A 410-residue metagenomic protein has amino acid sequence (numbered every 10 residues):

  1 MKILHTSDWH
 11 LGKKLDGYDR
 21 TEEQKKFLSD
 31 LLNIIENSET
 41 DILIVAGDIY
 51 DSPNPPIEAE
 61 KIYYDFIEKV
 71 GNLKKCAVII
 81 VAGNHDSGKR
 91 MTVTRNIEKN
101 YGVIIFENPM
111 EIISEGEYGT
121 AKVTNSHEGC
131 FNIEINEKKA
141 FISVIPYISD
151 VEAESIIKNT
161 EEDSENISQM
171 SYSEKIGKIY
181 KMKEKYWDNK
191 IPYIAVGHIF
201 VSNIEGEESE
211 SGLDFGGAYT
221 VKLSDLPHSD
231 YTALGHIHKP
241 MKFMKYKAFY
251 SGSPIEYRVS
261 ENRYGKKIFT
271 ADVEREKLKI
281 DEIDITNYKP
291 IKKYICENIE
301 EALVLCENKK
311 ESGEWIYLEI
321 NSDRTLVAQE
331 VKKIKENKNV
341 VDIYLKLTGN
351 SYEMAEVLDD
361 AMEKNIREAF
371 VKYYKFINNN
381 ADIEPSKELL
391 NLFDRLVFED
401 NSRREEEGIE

Functional and structural regions predicted by a protein language model:
M1-K75, N391, R395, E399 (+1 more regions): N-terminal active-site segment of His-dependent metallophosphoesterases
D8, L28, D48, Y63 (+7 more regions): Divalent metal-coordination and catalytic microenvironments
I35-E39, K74, I135-E137, Y186-K190 (+1 more regions): Glycine-rich phosphate-binding loop signature in dinucleotide/nucleotide-binding domains
N37, I42, V273-E410: Accessory, non-catalytic peripheral segments of nucleic-acid enzymes
D41-G47, V78-A82, P192-V196: Short beta-strand segments at enzyme active-site cores
P55, D86-M244: His/Asp/Glu-rich metal-coordinating catalytic cores of metallo-dependent phosphodiesterases/hydrolases acting on
N72-V78, I191, S229: A short helix->loop->beta-strand "cap" motif at the edges of active sites that frequently abuts
E117-G119, S126-K138, A248-S312: Binuclear metal-dependent phosphoesterase catalytic core
